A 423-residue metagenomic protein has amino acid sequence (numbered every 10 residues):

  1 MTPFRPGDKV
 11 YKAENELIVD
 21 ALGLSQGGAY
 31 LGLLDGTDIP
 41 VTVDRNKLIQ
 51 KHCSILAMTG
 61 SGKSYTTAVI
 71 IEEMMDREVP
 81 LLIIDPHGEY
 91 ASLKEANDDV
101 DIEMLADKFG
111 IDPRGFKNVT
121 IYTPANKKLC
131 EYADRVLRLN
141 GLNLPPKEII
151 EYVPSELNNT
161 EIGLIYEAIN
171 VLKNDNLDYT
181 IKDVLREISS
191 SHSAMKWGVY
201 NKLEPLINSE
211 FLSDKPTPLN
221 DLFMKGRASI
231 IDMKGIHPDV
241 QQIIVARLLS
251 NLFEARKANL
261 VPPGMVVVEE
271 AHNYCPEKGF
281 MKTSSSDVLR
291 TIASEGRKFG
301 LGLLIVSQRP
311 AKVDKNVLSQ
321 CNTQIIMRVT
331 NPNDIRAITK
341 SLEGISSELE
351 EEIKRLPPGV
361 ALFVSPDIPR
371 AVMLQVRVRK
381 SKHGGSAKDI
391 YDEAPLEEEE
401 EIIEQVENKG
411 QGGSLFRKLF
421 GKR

Functional and structural regions predicted by a protein language model:
M1-L22: Interdomain "pre-motor" coupling segment immediately N-terminal to P-loop NTPase/helicase cores
A21-Q50, S54, P205-I231, G235: The Walker A/P-loop phosphate-binding site
G27-T123, F363, L396: Glycine-rich phosphate-binding loop of nucleotide-binding enzymes
I84, V268, V306-S307: Hydrophobic residues in beta-strands of the RecA-like P-loop NTPase core, especially within AAA+ ATPase
G88, S92, D98, R114-T291 (+2 more regions): P-loop NTPase motor domains
Y90-K94, K128-A133, Y274-P276, K312-N316 (+2 more regions): Switch/connector loops and helix/strand junctions flanking conserved nucleotide-binding motifs in nucleotide-processing
T291-R377: Conserved ATP-driven motor cores of ASCE-family P-loop NTPases powering translocation/secretion/packaging/pilus
G359-R423: Conserved P-loop NTPase motor module
